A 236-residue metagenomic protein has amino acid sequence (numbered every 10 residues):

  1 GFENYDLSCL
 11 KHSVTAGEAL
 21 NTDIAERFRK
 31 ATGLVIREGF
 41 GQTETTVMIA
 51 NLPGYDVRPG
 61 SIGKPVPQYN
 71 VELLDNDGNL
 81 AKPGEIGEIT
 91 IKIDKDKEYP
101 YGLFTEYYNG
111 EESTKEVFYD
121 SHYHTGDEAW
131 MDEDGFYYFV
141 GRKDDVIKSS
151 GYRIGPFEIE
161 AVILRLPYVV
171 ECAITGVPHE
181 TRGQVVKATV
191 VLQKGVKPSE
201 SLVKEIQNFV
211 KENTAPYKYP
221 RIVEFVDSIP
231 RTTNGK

Functional and structural regions predicted by a protein language model:
F2-R58, N70, D77: Gly/Ser/Thr-rich phosphate-binding loop
C9, G33, Q68, Y168-E171 (+3 more regions): Glycine-centered tight turns that cap/initiate beta-strands
G17, G41, G63, D127 (+1 more regions): Active-site glycine-centered loops adjacent to acidic/histidine catalytic or metal-binding residues that shape
R37-E44, M48, G63-P65, T175-P178 (+1 more regions): Beta-strand->loop->alpha-helix junctions that form or flank phosphate-binding loops in nucleotide-handling enzymes
Y55-S61, E116-V117: Short, P/G- and charge-enriched loop/turn segments at secondary-structure junctions
P65-Q68, N79-E116, I154: Conserved ATP/PPi-binding loop(s) of AMP-dependent carboxylate-activating enzymes
L74-D75, P83, T125, M131 (+2 more regions): Hydrophobic alpha-helical segments, especially N-terminal targeting/anchoring helices
K95, S113, E128-K218, G235: AMP-binding/adenylate-forming catalytic core of the ANL superfamily
